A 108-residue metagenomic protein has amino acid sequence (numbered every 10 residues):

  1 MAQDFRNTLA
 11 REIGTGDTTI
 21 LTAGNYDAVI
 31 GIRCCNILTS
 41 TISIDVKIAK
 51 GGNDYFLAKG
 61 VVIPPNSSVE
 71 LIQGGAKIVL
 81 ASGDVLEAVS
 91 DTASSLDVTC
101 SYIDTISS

Functional and structural regions predicted by a protein language model:
M1-G31, C35, V89-S108: C-terminal interaction-tip segments
R6, R11, D17, K47-K50 (+2 more regions): Surface-exposed charge patches in extracellular/virion surface proteins
L9-R11, A23-N25, I48, I63-P65 (+1 more regions): Residue-level signal for well-ordered alpha-helical segments
T19, T41-S43, V62, V85: Ser/Thr- (and often Asn-) enriched beta-sheet segments in non-cytosolic proteins
D27, T41, A81-G83: Extracellular Ig-like/FN3 beta-sandwich strand-entry sites
C35-Y55, S90-T92, Y102-I103: Short acidic, flexible loop segments centered on an aromatic residue
G51-V85: Intrinsically disordered, low-complexity Pro/Gly/Ser/Thr-rich segments with frequent PxxP/GP/PP motifs and embedded
